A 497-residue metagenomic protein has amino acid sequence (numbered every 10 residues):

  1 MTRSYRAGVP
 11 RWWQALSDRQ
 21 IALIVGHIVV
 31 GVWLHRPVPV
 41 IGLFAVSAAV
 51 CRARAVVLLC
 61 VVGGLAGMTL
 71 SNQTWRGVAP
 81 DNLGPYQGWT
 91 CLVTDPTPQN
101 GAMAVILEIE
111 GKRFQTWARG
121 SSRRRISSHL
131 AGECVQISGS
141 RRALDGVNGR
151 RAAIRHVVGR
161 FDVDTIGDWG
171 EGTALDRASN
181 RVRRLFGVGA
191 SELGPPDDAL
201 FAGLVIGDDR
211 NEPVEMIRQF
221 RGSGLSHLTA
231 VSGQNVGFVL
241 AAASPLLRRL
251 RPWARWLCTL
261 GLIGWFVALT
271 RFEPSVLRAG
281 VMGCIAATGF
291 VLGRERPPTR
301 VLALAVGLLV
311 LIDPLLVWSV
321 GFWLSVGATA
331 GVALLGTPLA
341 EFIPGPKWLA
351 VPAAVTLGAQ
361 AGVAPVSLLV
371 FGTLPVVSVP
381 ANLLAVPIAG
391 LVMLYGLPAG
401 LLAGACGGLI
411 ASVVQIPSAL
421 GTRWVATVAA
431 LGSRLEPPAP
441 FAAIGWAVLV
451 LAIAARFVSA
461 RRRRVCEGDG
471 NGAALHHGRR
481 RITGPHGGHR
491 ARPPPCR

Functional and structural regions predicted by a protein language model:
M1-V78, A474, H486: N-terminal leader/targeting segments
T2-I21, V25-G31, V158-A279, A287: Aromatic-rich juxtamembrane segments at the membrane interface
A22-V29, W33, P274-L451, R492: Internal transmembrane alpha-helical bundles of multi-pass membrane proteins
I41-L43, R434-R497: Glycine- and aromatic-enriched alpha-helical transmembrane segments of multi-pass membrane proteins
V50-V57, L247-W256, F290-V301: Membrane-helix interface "capping/anchor" motifs
G84-Q99: Structural detector for short beta-strands of small beta-barrel domains
N100-A118: OB-fold (S1/OB) nucleic-acid-binding surfaces
S122-S138: Short nucleic-acid-contacting surface segments enriched for D/E, G, S/T with interspersed K/R
